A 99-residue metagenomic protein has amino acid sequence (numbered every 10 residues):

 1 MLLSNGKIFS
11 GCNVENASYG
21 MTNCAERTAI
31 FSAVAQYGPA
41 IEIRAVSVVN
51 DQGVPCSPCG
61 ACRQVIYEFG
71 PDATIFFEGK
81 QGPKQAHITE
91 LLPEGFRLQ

Functional and structural regions predicted by a protein language model:
M1-S4: Short beta-strand scaffold segments in enzyme catalytic cores
K7-I8: Hydrophobic "anchor" residues
C12-T28: Compact, glycine-rich, soluble single-domain proteins
S18, S32, D72-T74: Generic secondary-structure boundary signal with a strong preference for alpha-helix termini
A25-A45: Short, solvent-exposed cationic patches
G38-Q99: C-terminal binding/interaction regions
